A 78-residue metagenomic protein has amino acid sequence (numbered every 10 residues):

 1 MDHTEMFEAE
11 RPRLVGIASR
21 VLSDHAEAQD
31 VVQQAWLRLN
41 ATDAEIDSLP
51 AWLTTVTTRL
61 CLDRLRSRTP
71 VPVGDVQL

Functional and structural regions predicted by a protein language model:
M1-G16, A26-Q29, A44-D47: A short, charge-rich alpha-helical start-of-domain segment used by transcription regulators
R11, A18, Q33, T58-C61: Alpha-helical structural signal
L14, A28-L39, V56: Short, small-hydrophobic-rich alpha-helical interface motif
Q33-P50, S67-T69: Sigma70-family region 2
S48, T55-V76: Arg/Lys-rich amphipathic alpha helix in sigma70-family domain 2
